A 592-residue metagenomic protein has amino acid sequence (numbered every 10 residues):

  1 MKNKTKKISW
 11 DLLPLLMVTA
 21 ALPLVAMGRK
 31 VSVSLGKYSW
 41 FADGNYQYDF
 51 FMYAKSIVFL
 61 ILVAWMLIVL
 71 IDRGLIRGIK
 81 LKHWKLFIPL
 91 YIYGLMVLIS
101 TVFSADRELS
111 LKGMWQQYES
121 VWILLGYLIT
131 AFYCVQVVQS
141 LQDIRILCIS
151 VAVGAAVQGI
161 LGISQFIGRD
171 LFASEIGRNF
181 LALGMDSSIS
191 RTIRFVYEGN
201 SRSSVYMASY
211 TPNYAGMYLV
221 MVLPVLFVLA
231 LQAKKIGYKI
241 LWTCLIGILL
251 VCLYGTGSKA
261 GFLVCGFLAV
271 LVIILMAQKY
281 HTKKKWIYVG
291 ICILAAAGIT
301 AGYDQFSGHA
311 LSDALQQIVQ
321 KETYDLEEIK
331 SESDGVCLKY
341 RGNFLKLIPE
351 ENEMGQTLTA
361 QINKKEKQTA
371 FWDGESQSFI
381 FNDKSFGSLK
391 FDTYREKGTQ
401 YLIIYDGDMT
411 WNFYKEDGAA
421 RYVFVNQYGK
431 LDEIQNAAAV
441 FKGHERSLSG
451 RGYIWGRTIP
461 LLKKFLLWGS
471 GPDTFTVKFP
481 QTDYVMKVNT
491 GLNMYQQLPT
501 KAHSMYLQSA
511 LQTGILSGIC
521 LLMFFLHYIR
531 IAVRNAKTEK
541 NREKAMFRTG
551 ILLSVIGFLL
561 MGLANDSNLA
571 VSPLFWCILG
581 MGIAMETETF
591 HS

Functional and structural regions predicted by a protein language model:
K2, K6-G28, K55-I71, F87-S104 (+4 more regions): Alpha-helical transmembrane segments of multi-pass inner-membrane proteins
K30-F41, L171-L183, G469, F479: Interfacial/capping segments of alpha-helical transmembrane domains
S32-F50, L109-S110, S190-A208, Y453 (+1 more regions): Juxtamembrane membrane-water interface segments that cap and precede transmembrane helices
R73-H83: Membrane-helix interface linkers and caps
S110-S120: Non-cytosolic membrane-interface motifs at loop->transmembrane helix junctions
D170, T211, F344, E416-P499 (+2 more regions): TM-adjacent membrane-interface loops and short helices in multi-pass inner/ER membrane proteins
D373-R446, L461: Long, low-complexity, polar/charged, intrinsically disordered or flexibly structured peripheral segments
T587-S592: Membrane-interface capping segments at transmembrane-helix boundaries
